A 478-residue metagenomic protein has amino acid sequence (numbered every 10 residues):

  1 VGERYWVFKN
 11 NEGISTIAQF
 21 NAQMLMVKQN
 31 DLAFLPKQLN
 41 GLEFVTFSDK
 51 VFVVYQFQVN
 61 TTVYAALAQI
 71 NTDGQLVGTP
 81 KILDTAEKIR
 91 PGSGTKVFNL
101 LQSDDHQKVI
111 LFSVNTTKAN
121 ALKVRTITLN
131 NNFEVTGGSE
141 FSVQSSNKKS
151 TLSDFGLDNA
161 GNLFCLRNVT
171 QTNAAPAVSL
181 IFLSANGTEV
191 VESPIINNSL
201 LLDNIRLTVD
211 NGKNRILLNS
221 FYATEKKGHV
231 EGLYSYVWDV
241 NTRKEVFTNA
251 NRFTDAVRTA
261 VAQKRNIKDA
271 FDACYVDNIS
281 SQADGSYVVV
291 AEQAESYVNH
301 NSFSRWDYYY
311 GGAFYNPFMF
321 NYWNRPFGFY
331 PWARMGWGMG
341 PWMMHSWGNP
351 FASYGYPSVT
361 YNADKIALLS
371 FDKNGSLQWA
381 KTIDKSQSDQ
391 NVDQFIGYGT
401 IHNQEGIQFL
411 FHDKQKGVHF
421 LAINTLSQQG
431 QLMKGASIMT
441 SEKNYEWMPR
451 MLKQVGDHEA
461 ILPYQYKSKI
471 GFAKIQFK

Functional and structural regions predicted by a protein language model:
V1, P36-T46, A86-L100, S146-F155 (+4 more regions): Repeated scaffold domains used in trafficking and secretory/extracellular systems, primarily beta-propellers
V1-L32, P36-N40, H229-V230, F247-D269: Start-of-domain marker
V1-S15, E43-T61, N99, H106-A119 (+7 more regions): Short beta-strand elements that form the blades of beta-propeller/WD-repeat-like and other beta-sheet-rich scaffold
Q19-N21, A65-G74, K123-E134, P176-E189 (+5 more regions): Beta-propeller blade signature
Q23-T62, P80-G94, S142-L152, A160 (+2 more regions): Blade-loop segments of beta-propeller domains
V63-L100, K123-V124, G138, S142 (+2 more regions): Asp-box/WD-like beta-propeller blade repeats and closely related beta-sheet repeat scaffolds
A174-Q293, Y297-R305: Long, internal scaffold/assembly segments composed of regular secondary structure
E192-R206, K244-D277, L377-G399, S427-D457: Conserved blade-ending motifs and adjacent loop-strand segments that build the rim/top face of beta-propeller domains
